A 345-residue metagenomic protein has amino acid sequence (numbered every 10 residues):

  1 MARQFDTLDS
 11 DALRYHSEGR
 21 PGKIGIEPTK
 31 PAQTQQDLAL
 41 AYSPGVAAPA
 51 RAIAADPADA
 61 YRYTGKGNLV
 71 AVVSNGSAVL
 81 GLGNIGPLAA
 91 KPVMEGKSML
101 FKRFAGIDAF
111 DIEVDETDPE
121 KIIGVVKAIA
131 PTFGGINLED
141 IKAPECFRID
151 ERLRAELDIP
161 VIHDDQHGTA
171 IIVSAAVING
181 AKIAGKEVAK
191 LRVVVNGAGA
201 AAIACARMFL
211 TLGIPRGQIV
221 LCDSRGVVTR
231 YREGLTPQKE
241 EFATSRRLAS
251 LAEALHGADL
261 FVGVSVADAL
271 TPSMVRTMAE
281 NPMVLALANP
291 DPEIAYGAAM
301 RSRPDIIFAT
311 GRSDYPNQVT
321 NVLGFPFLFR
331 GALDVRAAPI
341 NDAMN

Functional and structural regions predicted by a protein language model:
M1-I159: N-terminal ligand-binding/catalytic initiation module
D6-D11, E280, R336-N345: Glycine-rich phosphate/adenylate-binding loop
Y61-K66, K102-R103, A128-A130, R154-A155 (+6 more regions): Solvent-exposed alpha-helices and their adjacent loops that cap or buttress functional pockets in soluble metabolic
L80, P87-A105, H163, H167 (+1 more regions): Glycine-rich phosphate/diphosphate-binding loop of Rossmann-like nucleotide-binding domains
D111, N137-D140, V161-D164, V195 (+4 more regions): General beta-strand structural signal in soluble alpha/beta enzymes
D164-D165, A184-K186, A286-N345: Adenosine-phosphate binding glycine-rich loop
E240-I307, R312-P316: Rossmann-like adenosine-cofactor binding region
